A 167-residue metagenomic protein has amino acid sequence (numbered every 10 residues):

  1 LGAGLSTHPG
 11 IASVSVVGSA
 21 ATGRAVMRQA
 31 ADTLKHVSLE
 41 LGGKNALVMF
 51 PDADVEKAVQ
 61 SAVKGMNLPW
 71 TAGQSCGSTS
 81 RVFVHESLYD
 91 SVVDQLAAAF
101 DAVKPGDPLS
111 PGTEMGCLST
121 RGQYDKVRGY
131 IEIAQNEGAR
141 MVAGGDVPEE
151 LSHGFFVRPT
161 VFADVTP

Functional and structural regions predicted by a protein language model:
L1-S15: A structured beta-alpha segment of the ubiquitous adenosine-cofactor-binding alpha/beta core
S13, S19-T166: ALDH superfamily catalytic-core signature
